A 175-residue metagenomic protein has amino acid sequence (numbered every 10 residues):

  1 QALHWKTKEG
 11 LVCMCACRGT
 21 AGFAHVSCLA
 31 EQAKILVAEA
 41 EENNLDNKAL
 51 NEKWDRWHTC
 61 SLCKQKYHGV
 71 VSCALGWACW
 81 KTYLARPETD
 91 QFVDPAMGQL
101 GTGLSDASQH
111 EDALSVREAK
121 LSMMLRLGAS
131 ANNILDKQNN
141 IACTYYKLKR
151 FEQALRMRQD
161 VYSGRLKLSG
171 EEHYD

Functional and structural regions predicted by a protein language model:
A2-A21: Canonical RING-type zinc finger of E3 ubiquitin-protein ligases
H4-W5, A21, V26-D175: Intrinsic-disorder-linked linear interaction elements in eukaryotic regulatory proteins
